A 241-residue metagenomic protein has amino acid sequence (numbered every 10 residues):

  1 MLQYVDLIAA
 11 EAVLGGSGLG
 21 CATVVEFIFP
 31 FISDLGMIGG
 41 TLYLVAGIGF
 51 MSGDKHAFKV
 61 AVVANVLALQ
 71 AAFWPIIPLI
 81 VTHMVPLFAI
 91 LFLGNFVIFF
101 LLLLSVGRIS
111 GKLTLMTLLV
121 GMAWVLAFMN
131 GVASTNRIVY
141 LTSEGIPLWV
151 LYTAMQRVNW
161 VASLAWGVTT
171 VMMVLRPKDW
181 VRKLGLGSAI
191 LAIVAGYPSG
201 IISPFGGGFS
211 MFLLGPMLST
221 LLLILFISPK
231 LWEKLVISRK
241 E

Functional and structural regions predicted by a protein language model:
M1-E241: Topology signature of small-to-medium multi-pass alpha-helical membrane proteins
